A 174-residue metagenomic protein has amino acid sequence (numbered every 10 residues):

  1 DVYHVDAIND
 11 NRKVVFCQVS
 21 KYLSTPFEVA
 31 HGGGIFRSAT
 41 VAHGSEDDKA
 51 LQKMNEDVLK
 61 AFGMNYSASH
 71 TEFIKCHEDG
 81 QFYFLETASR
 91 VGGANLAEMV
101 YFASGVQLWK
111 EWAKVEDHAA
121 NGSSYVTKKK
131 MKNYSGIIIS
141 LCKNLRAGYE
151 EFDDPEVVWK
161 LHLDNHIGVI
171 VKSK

Functional and structural regions predicted by a protein language model:
V2-M64, A68, K75-E78, F84 (+1 more regions): ATP-dependent carboxylate/phosphate-activation module, predominantly the ATP-grasp catalytic core and closely related
A7, F73, V169-V171: Preference for bulky hydrophobic residues occupying beta-strand positions in well-ordered beta-sheet regions
G32-G33, D79, N121, S135: Feature targets compositionally biased, intrinsically disordered low-complexity regions with long contiguous runs
E72-I74, V126-T127: Short, solvent-exposed loop/turn elements at beta->coil junctions and helix N-caps that rim active or binding pockets
K110-K174: Peripheral (often C-terminal) accessory segments that flank ATP-dependent C-N-forming ligase machineries
